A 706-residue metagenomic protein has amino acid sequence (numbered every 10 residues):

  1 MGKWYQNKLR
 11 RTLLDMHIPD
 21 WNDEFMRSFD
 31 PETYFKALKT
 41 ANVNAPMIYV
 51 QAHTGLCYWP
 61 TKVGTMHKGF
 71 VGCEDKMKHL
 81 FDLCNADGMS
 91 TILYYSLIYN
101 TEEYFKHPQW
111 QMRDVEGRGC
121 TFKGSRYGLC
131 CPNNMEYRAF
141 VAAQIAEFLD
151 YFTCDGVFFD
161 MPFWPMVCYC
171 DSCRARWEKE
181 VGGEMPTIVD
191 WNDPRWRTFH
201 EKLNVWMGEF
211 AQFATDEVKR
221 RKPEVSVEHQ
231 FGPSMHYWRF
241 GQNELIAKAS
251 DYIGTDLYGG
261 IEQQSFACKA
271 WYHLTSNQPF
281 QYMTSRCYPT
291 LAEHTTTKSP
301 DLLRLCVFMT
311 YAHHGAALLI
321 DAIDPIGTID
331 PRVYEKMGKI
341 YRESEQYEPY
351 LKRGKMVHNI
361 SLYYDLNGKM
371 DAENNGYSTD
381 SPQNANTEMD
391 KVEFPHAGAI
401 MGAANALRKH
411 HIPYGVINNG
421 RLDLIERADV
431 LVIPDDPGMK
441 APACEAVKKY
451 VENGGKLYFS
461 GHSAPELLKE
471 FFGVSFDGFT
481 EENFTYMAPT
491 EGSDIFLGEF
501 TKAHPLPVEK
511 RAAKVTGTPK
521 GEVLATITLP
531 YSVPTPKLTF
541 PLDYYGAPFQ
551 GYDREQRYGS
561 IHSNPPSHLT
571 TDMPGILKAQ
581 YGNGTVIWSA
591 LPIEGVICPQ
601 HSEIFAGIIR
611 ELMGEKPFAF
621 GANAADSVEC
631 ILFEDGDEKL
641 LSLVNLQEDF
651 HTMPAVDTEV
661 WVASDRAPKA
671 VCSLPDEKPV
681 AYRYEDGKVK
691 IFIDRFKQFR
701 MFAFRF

Functional and structural regions predicted by a protein language model:
M1-L56, D87-M89: N-terminal structural segment of carbohydrate-active enzymes
L14-F29, W59-D75, K123-A142, N192-E209 (+5 more regions): The substrate-binding groove and active-site-proximal loops of carbohydrate-active enzymes, especially glycoside
D30-P31, K36, I48, V392-F471 (+2 more regions): Helical hinge/lid and interdomain linker segments adjacent to catalytic or ligand-binding clefts that mediate domain
K39-D75, Y99-G124, F152, M166-W177 (+3 more regions): Aromatic-lined carbohydrate-binding/catalytic grooves of carbohydrate-active enzymes
Y49, D155-D160, V189-D193, R197-E201 (+10 more regions): Hydrophobic targeting/anchoring helices
L93, L97-F152, M161, W177 (+3 more regions): Active-site-adjacent "subsite" loops/lids of carbohydrate-active enzymes
P437-T516, I609-R610: A glycine-rich, often tryptophan-bearing local segment used as a flexible ligand/cofactor-contacting loop or short
Q647-A667: Surface-exposed beta-strand/loop patches in extracellular or lumenal glycoproteins
